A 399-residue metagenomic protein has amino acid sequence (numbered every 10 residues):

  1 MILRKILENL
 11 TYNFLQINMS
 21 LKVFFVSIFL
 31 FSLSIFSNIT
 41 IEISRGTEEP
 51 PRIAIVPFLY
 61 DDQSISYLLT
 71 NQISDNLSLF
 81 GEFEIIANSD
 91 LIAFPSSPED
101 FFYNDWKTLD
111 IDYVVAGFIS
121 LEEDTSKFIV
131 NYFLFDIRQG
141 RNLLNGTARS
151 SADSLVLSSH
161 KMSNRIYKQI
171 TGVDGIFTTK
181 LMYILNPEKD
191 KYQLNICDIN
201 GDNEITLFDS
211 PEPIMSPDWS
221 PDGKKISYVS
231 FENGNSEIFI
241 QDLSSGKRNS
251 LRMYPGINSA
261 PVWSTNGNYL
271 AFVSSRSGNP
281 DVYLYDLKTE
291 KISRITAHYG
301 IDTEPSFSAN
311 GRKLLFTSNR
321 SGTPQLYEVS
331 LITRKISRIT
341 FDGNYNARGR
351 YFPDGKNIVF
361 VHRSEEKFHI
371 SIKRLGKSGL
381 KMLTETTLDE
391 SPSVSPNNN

Functional and structural regions predicted by a protein language model:
I39-T40, P98-R165: Amphipathic beta-strand/beta-sheet edge segments enriched in Tyr/Trp
E42-N104, V115-F118: Short beta-strand->alpha-helix linker/helix-N-cap micro-motif that forms a surface specificity/interaction loop
R138, D198-D202, D242-G246, D286-E290 (+2 more regions): Short loop/turn segments that connect beta-strands within beta-propeller blades
D174, L185-Q193, P211-E212, V229-E237 (+8 more regions): A flexible loop/linker signature enriched in serine peptidases of the S9 family
I176-F177, P221-D222, T265-N266, A309-N310 (+2 more regions): Residue-level detector of Asp-centered blade-edge/turn motifs that repeat once per structural unit in beta-propeller
L181, I226, G267-L270, G311-L315 (+2 more regions): Hydrophobic beta-strand positions that form the internal "hydrophobic ladder" of WD40/Gbeta-like beta-propeller blades
N203-F208, K247-R252, K291-T296, K335-T340 (+1 more regions): A short beta-strand motif characteristic of beta-propeller blades
